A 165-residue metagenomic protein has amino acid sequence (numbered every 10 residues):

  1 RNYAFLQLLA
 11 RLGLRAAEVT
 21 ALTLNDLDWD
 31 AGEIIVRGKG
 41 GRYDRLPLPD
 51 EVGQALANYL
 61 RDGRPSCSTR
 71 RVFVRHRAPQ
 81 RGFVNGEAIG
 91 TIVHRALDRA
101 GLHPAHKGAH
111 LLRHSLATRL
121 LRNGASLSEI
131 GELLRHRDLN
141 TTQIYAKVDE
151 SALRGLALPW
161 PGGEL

Functional and structural regions predicted by a protein language model:
R1-L165: Conserved catalytic core of the tyrosine transesterase superfamily
